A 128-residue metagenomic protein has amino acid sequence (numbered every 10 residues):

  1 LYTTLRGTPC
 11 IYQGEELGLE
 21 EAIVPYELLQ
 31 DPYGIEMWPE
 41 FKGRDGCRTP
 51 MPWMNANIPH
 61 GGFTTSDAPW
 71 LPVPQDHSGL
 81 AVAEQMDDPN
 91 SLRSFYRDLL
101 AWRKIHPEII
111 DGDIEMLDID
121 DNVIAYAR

Functional and structural regions predicted by a protein language model:
L1-R128: Loop/helix patches that line or flank the sugar-binding groove of alpha-linked glycan CAZymes
